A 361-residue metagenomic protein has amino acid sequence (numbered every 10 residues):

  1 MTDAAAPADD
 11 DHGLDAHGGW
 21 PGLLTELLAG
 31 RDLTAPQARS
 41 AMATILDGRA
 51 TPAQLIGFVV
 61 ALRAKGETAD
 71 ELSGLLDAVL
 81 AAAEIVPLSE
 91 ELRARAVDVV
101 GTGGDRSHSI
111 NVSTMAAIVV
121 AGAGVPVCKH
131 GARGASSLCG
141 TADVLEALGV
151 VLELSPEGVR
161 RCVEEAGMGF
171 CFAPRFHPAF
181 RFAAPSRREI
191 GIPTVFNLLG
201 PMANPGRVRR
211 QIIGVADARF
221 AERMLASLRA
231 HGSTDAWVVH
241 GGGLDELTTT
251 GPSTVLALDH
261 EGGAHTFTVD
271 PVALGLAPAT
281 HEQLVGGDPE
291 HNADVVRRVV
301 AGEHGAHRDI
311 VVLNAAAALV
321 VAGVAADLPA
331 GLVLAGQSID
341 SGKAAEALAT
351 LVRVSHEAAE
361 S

Functional and structural regions predicted by a protein language model:
T2-G19, E26, D32-L33, A81-E84 (+5 more regions): Glycine-rich anion-binding loops and their surrounding alpha/beta cores
L14-W20, T25-S73, L80-L88, I310: N-terminal glycine-rich anion-binding loops that anchor highly charged ligand groups
L28, V59-R63, D98-G103, A318: Short glycine-rich or small-residue beta-strand-to-loop segments that form or flank ligand, phosphate, metal/Fe-S
G57, M115-V119, I310, N314-A317: Short amphipathic alpha-helical face segments that pack within enzyme cores and frequently flank/anchor catalytic
G66-G131: Active-site cofactor/substrate anionic-group-binding motifs, chiefly glycine- and Lys/Arg-rich phosphate-binding loops
D105-I118, H130, S136-C139, F180 (+2 more regions): Short glycine/serine/threonine-rich phosphate/pyrophosphate-binding segments that cradle anionic phosphate groups
G134-V150: Active-site-proximal loop->helix
